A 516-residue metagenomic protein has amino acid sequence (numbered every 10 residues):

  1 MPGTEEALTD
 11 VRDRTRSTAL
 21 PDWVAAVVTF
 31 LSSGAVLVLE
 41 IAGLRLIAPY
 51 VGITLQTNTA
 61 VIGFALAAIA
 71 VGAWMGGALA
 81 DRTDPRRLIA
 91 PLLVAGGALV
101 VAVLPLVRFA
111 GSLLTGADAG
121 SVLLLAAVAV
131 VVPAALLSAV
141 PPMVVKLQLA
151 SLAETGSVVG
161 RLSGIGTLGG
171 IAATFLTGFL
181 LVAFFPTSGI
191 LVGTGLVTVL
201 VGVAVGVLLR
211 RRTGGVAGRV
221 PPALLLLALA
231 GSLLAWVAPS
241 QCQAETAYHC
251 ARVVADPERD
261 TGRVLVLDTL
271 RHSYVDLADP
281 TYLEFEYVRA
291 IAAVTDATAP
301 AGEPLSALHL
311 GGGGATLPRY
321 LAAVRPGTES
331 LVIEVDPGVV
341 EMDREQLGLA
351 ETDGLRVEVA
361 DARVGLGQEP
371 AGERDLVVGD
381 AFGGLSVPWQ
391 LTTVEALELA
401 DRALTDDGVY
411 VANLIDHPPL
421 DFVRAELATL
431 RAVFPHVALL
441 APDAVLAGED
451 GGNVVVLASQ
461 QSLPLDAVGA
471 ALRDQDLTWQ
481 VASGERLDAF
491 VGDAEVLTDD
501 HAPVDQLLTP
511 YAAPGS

Functional and structural regions predicted by a protein language model:
M1-A244, A255-R259, T269-H272, E303-P304 (+10 more regions): Alpha-helical transmembrane segments of multi-pass membrane proteins
F30-L31, A278, G384-V387, N413-L414: Short, contiguous strand/loop micro-motifs
L88, A134, L277, T281 (+1 more regions): Short gly/ser-rich anion-binding loops that grip negatively charged ligand groups
V94, Y282, R289-V409, P418-F422 (+2 more regions): The AdoMet/dcAdoMet-binding core of the Class I SAM-like
L137-V140, L283-Y287: Phosphate/oxyanion-binding active-site loops and adjacent basic polyanion-contact surfaces
G195, T392, A425-E426, G469-L472: Composition- and surface-driven signal marking solvent-exposed, interaction-prone regions in large proteins
G215-Y274, P280-E284, A297, A441-S516: Soluble small-group transferase modules, centered on the S-adenosyl donor enzyme superfamily
